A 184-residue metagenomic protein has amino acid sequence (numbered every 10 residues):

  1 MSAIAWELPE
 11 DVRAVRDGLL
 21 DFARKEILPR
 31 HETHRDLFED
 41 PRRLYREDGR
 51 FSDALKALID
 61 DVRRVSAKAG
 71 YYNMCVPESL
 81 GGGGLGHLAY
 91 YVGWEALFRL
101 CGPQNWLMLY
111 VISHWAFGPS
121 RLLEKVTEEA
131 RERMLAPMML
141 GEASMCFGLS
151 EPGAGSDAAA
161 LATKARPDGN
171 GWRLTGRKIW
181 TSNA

Functional and structural regions predicted by a protein language model:
M1-V111, E129-R133, P137: Amphipathic, small/basic residue-rich leader segments at the start of a protein or domain
A5-E7, P119-V126: Short, well-ordered beta-strand elements within core beta-sheets of diverse protein domains
R43-Y45, L85, G118, S156-A159: Short, solvent-exposed polar/charged micro-motifs at secondary-structure junctions
G82-G83, L122-A184: Glycine-rich, Trp-frequent "lid" loop and neighboring beta-strands that shape and gate the flavin cofactor pocket
V111-G118: Short, conserved phosphate-binding/catalytic loop or strand-edge motifs used in phosphoryl-/nucleotidyl-transfer
